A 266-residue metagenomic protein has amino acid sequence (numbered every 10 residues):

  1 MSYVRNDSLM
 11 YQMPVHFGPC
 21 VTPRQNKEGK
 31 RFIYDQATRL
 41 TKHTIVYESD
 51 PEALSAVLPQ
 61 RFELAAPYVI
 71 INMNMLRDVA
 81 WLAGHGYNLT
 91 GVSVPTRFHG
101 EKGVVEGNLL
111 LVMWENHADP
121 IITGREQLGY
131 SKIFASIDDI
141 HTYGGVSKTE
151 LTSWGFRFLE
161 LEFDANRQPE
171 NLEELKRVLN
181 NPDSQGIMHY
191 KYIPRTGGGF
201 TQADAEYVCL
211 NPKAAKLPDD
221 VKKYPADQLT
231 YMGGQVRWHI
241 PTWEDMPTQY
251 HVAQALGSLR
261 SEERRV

Functional and structural regions predicted by a protein language model:
S2-N26, G124-R265: Interaction-surface and assembly-scaffold signal
P23-M73: N-terminal ordered "arm"
E28-I33, S55-R61, W81, T96 (+1 more regions): Intrinsically disordered, low-complexity boundary segments flanking structured domains
T41, N88-T90, Y143-S147: Residues at beta-strand starts and edge strands
E48, N74, P95-R97, W114 (+1 more regions): Structured loops at beta-to-helix junctions and adjacent beta-edge loops in soluble globular domains
A65-H99: Short, structured protein-protein interaction patches enriched in aromatics and acidic/basic residues, typified by
W81, E101-V105, E174: Low-complexity, polar-biased intrinsically disordered regions enriched in Pro/Ser/Thr/Gly
S93-L128: Hydrophobic alpha-helical segments and helix pairs
